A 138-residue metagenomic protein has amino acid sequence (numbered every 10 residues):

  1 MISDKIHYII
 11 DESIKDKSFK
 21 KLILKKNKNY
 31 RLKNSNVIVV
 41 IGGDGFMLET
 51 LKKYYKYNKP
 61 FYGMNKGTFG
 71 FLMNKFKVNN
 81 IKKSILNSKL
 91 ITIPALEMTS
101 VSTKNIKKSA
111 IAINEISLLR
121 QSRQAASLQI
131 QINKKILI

Functional and structural regions predicted by a protein language model:
M1-V37, I41, E49-K56, F76-T92 (+1 more regions): ATP/NTP phosphate-donor binding region
G43-F46, G67-F69: Short glycine-rich anion-binding loops that position phosphate/pyrophosphate groups of nucleotides and phosphorylated
N58-P60: Proline-centered loop/turn at the N-terminus of a beta-strand
Y62-M64: Generic beta-sheet signal
F69-I138: Catalytic core of DAGKc-family lipid kinases
